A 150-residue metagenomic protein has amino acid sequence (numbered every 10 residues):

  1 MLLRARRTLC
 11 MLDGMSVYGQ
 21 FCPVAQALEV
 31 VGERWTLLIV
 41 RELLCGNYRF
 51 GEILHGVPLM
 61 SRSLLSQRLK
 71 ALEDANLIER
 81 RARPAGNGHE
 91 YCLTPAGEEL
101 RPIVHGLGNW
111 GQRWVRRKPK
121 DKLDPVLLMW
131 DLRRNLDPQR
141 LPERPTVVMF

Functional and structural regions predicted by a protein language model:
M1-V31: N-terminal leader segment of winged-helix/HTH proteins
V17-Y18, R34-V40, F50, L141-E143 (+1 more regions): Short histidine
C22-S63: N-terminal helix-turn-helix DNA-binding core of bacterial DNA-binding proteins
G32, P84-G106: Basic, amphipathic "hinge/linker" alpha-helix immediately C-terminal to the N-terminal HTH DNA-binding motif
L65-A75: Basic amphipathic alpha-helical segments that dock to polyanions
A96-F150: Acidic, aliphatic-rich amphipathic alpha-helical segments
